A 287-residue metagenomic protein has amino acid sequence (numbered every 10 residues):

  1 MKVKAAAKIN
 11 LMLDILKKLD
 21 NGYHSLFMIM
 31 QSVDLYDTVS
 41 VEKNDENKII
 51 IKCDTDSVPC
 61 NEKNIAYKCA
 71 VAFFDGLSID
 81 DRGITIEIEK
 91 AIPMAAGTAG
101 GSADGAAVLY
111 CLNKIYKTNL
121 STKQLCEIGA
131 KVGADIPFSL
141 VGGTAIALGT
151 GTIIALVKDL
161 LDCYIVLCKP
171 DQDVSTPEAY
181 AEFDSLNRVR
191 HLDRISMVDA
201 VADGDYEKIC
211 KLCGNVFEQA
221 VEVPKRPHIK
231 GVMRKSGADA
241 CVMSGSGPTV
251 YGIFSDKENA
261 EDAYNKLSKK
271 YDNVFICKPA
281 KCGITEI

Functional and structural regions predicted by a protein language model:
M1-A96, K114-C126, V132, L148-T150 (+2 more regions): ATP-binding N-lobe of GHMP and related small-molecule kinases
L11, V39-V41, A66, G101 (+5 more regions): Residue-level signal for inorganic ion chemistry
M30-V33, G129, V232-M233, L267-S268: Hydrophobic C-terminal alpha-helix "anchor/cap" residues
E46-P59, V108, D203-C213: Short, basic/glycine-rich phosphate-binding loops at helix/coil junctions that contact nucleotide phosphates
K48, P93-M94, V174-S175, T249-Y251 (+1 more regions): Short, active-site-adjacent cap segments at secondary-structure transitions
E87-Y116, A134, A238-F254: Glycine/serine-rich anion-binding loops at beta->alpha junctions that coordinate negatively charged ligand groups
G133-G142: FAD-binding core of FAD-dependent oxidoreductases, characterized by glycine-rich FAD pyrophosphate-binding loops
V141, I146-A240, S255-D272, I276-I287: Conserved, helical-rich catalytic subdomain that frames metal- and/or nucleotide-binding sites in enzyme alpha/beta
